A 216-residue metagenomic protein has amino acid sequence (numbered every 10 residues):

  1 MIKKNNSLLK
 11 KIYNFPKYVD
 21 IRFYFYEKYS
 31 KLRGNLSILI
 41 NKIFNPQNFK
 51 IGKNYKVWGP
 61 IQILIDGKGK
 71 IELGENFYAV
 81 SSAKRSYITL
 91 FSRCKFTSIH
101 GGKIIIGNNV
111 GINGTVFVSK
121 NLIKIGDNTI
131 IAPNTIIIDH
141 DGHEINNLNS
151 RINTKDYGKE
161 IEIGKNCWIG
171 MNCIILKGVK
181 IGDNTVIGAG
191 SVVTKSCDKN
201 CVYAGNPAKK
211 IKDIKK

Functional and structural regions predicted by a protein language model:
M1-I138, G164-N166, I175, A208-K212 (+1 more regions): Domain-scale signature associated with acetyltransferase and cell-envelope carbohydrate enzymes
K95-I99, R151-I161: A short acidic, glycine-rich active-site loop that binds or catalyzes chemistry on phosphate/adenosine moieties
G114-L122, M171-V186, S191-K195: Beta-rich strand-turn-strand
I123, S191, K199-C201, K209: Glycine-centered loop/turn positions within well-structured domains that cap or flank conserved ligand/cofactor-binding
P133, I137-L148, T154-Y157: Conserved binding-pocket/active-site segment within a compact domain
D141, L148, V179, D213-K215: Conserved catalytic-core motifs of eukaryotic protein kinase domains, centered on the activation segment
E160-I161, G178-V179, N200: A short, glycine- and basic residue-enriched loop/turn that sits immediately adjacent to a domain's principal
